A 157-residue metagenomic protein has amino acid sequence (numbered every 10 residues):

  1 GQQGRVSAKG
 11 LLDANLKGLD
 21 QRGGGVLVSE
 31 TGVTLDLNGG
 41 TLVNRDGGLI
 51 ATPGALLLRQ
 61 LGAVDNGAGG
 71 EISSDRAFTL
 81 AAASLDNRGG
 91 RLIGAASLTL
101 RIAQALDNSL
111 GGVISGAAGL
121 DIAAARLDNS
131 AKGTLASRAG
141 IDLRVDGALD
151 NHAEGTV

Functional and structural regions predicted by a protein language model:
G1-S7, L11-A14, G18-V28, G32-L35 (+13 more regions): Extracellular beta-strand scaffolds
